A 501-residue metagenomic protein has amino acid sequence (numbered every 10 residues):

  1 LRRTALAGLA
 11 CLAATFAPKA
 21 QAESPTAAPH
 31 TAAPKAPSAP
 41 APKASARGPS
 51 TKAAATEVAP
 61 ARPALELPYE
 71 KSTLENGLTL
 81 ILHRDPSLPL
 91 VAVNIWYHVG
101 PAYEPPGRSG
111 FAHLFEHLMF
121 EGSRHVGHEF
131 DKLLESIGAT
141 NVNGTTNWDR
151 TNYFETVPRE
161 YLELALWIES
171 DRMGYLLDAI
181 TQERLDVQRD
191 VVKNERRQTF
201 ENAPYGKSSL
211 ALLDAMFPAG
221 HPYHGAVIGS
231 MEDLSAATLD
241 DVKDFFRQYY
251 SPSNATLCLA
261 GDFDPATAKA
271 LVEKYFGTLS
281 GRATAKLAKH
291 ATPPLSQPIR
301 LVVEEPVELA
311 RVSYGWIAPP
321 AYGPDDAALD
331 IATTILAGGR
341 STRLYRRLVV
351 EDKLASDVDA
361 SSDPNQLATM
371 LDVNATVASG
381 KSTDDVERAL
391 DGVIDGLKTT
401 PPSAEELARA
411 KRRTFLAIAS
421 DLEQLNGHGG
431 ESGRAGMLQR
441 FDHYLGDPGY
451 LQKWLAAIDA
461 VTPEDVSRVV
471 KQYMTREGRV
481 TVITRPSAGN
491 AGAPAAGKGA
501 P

Functional and structural regions predicted by a protein language model:
L1-L6: Bacterial N-terminal signal peptides that target proteins for export
A7-T15: Bacterial N-terminal signal peptides
P18-Q21: Sec/Tat signal peptide C-region and signal peptidase I cleavage site
E23-K132, F154-V157, E163-S170, Y223 (+3 more regions): His/Glu-rich zincin catalytic helix
A54-K71, A211-A255, L287-A291, L329 (+2 more regions): Histidine-acidic residue clusters that define the catalytic metal-binding segment of zinc metallopeptidase domains
I81-H83, L88-P106, G110-L114, H128-Y175 (+6 more regions): M16 family metallopeptidases and their MPP-like homologs
E121-G122, G174-E183, T199, T399-P402: Short, polar/flexible loop-turn hinges at active-site or ligand-entry regions and domain interfaces
T151-E155, R189-N194: Short, structured secondary-structure elements that scaffold catalytic or ligand/cofactor-binding regions
